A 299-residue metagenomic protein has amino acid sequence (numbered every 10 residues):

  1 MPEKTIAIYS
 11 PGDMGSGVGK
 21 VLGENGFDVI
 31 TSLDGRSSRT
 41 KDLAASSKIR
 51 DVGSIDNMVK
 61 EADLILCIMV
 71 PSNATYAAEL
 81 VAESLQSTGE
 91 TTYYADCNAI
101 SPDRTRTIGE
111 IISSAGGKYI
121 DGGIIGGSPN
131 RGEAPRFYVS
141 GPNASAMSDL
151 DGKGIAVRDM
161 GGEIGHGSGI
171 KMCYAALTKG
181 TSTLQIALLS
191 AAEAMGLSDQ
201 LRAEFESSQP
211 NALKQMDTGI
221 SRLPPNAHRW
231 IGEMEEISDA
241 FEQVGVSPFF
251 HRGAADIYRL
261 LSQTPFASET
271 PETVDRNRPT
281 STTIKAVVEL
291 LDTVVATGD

Functional and structural regions predicted by a protein language model:
M1-E61: NAD(P)+-binding Rossmann beta1-loop-alpha1 motif at the extreme N-terminus of oxidoreductases
E3-K4, T92, P135: Nucleotide donor/acceptor-binding cores
L22, A44, I112-S113, L150 (+2 more regions): A generic structural signal for well-ordered alpha-helical segments
I55-Y119: Rossmann-fold NAD(P) dinucleotide-binding segment
I100-K179: Rossmann-fold dinucleotide-binding core
I170-N277: Helical "substrate-binding/catalytic lid" subdomain of Rossmann-like NAD(P)-dependent dehydrogenases/reductases
T273-D299: Short, basic/aromatic-enriched C-terminal tail that caps enzymatic domains
